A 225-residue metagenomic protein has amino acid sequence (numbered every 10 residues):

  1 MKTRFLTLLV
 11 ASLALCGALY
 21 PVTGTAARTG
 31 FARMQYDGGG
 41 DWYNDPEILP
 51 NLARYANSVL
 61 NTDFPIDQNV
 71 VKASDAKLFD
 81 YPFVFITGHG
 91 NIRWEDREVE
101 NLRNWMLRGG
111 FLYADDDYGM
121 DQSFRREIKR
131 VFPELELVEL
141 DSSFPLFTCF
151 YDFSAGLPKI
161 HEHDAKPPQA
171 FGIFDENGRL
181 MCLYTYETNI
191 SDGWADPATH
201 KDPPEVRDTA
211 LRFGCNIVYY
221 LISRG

Functional and structural regions predicted by a protein language model:
M1-F5: Positively charged n-region of N-terminal signal peptides that target proteins for export
L8-A18: Bacterial N-terminal signal peptides
P21-F83, H89-G90, M181, N189-I190 (+1 more regions): Aromatic-Pro/Gly-enriched surface loop or interdomain linker that acts as a lid/target-recognition segment
R28-G30, G38-G39, E47-I48, D121-A198 (+1 more regions): An acidic, glycine-rich "communication" segment
F31, F83-Q122: Short alpha-beta junction capping motif
T62-K72, A114-D117, L135-S143: Surface-exposed patches in mature extracellular/periplasmic domains of secreted proteins
I66-A73, E95-N101, K166-Q169: Alpha-helical scaffolding within the catalytic cores of extracellular/periplasmic polymer-degrading hydrolases
